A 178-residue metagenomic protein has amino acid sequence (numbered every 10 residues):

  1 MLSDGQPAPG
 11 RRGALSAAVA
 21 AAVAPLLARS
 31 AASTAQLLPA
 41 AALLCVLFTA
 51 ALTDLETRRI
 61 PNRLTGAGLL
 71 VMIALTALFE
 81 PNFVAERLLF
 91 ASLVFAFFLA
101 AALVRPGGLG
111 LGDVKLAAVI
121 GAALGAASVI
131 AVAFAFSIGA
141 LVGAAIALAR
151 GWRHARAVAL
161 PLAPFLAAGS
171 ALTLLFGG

Functional and structural regions predicted by a protein language model:
M1-G178: A membrane-topology feature that recognizes alpha-helical transmembrane segments and their immediate juxtamembrane
